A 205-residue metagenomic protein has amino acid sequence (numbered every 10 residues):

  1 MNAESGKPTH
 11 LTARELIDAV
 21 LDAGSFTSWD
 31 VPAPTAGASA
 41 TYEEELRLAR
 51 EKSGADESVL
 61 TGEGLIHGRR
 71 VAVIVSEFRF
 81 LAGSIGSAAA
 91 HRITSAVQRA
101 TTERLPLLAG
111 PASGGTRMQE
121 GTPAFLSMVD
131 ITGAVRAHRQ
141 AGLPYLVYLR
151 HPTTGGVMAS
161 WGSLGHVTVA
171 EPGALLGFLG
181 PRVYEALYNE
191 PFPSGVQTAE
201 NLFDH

Functional and structural regions predicted by a protein language model:
M1-S58, E63-L65: Intrinsically disordered, low-complexity segments enriched in small/flexible residues
E43-E45, I74-A82: Glycine-/proline-rich flexible loop or hinge segments
E45, K52-S58, G83-Q98: Glycine-rich anion/phosphate-binding loops
I66-E77, R92-R117: A structural preference for short, pocket-lining loop segments at secondary-structure junctions
F78, I85-T94, G110, A124-S127 (+1 more regions): Conserved mixed alpha/beta catalytic, RNA-binding, or beta-rich assembly cores of soluble enzyme, regulatory
L81-I85, R117-E120: A generic structural signal for short coil/turn motifs at secondary-structure boundaries
G114-H205: Conserved catalytic cores of soluble enzyme domains, especially glycine-rich substrate-binding beta-alpha loops
